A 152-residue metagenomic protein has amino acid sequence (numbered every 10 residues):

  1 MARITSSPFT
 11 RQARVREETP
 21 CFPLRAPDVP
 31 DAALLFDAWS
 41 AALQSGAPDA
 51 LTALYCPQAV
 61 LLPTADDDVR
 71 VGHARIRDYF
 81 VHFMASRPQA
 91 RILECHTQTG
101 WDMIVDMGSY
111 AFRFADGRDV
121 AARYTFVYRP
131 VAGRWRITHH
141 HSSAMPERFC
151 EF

Functional and structural regions predicted by a protein language model:
A2-A50, V60-F152: A beta-strand edge to alpha-helix "cap/lid" segment located at domain peripheries
Y55: Aromatic/pi-system hotspot detector in well-structured domains
